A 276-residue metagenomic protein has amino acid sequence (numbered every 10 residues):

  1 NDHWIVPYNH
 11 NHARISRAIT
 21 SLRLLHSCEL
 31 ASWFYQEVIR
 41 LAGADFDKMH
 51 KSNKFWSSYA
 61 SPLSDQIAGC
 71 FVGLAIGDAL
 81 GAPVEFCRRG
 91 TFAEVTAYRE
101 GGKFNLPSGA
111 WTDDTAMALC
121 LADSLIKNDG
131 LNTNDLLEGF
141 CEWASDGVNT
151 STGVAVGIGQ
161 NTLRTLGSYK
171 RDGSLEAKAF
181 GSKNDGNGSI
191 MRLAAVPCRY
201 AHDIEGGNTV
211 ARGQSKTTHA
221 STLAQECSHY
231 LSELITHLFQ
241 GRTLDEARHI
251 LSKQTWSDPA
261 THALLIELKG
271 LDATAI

Functional and structural regions predicted by a protein language model:
D2-A60: Alpha-helical bundle/repeat cores within regulatory domains of eukaryotic proteins
S61-I276: Structured, active/binding-site neighborhoods that engage oxygen-rich ligands
